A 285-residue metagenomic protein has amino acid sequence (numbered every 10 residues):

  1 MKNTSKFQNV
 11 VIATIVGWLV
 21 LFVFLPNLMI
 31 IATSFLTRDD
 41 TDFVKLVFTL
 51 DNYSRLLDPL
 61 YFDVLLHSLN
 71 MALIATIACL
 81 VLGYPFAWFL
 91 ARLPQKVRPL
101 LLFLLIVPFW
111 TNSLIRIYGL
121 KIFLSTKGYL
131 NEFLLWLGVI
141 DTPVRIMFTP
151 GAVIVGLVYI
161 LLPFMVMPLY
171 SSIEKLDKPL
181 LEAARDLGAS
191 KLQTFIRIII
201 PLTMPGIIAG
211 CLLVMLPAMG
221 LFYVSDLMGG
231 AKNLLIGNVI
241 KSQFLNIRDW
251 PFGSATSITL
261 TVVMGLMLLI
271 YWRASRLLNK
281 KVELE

Functional and structural regions predicted by a protein language model:
M1-I30, P99, F103, T261: N-terminal signal-anchor/first transmembrane alpha helix
M1-T4, I74-I106, I122, L180-L181 (+1 more regions): Transmembrane-helix boundary motif in ABC transporter permease subunits
K2-K6, V10, L36, Y170-R185 (+1 more regions): C-terminal transmembrane helix and the adjacent membrane-cytosol boundary/short C-terminal tail of inner/organellar
K2-Q8, Y53-L60, A218, D226-R273: Interhelical loop and adjacent transmembrane-helix boundary motif in polytopic membrane transport permeases
I15-F24, F103, V107, Y159 (+2 more regions): Transmembrane alpha-helices
F24-Y61, F123, K127-G128, G230 (+1 more regions): Short membrane-interfacial helix/loop motifs at transmembrane-helix boundaries
P26-T33, R38-D39, I115-I117, M165-P168 (+1 more regions): Non-cytoplasmic
T41, L50, I117-V158, L192 (+1 more regions): Membrane-interfacial helix termini and adjacent extracytoplasmic/periplasmic loops of multi-pass transporters
